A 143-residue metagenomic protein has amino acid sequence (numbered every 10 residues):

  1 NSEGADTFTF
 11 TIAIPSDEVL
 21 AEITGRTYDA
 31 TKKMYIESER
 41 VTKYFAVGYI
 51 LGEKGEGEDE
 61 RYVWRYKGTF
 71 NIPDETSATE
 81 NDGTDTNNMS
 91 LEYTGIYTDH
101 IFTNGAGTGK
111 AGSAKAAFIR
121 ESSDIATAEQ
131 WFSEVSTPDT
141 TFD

Functional and structural regions predicted by a protein language model:
N1-L20, D85-T98: Oligomerization/assembly interface segments of phage tail-like spikes and tubes
G4, G25-A30, V41, T69: Alpha-helical context
I12-S16, L51-G55, T69-I72, G95-D99: Beta-strand elements of well-folded, non-transmembrane domains
P15-S38: Charged, amphipathic alpha-helical segments
E18-I23, K54-E60, F102: Short, solvent-exposed secondary-structure capping/transition elements
Y28-K32, Y66-N71, D82-D85: Short, low-complexity, polar/charged sequence segments that are solvent-exposed and flexible
S38-A78: Short helix-loop boundary/capping segments
I72-D143: Mixed-charge, glycine-accented linear interaction segment located at domain edges/termini
